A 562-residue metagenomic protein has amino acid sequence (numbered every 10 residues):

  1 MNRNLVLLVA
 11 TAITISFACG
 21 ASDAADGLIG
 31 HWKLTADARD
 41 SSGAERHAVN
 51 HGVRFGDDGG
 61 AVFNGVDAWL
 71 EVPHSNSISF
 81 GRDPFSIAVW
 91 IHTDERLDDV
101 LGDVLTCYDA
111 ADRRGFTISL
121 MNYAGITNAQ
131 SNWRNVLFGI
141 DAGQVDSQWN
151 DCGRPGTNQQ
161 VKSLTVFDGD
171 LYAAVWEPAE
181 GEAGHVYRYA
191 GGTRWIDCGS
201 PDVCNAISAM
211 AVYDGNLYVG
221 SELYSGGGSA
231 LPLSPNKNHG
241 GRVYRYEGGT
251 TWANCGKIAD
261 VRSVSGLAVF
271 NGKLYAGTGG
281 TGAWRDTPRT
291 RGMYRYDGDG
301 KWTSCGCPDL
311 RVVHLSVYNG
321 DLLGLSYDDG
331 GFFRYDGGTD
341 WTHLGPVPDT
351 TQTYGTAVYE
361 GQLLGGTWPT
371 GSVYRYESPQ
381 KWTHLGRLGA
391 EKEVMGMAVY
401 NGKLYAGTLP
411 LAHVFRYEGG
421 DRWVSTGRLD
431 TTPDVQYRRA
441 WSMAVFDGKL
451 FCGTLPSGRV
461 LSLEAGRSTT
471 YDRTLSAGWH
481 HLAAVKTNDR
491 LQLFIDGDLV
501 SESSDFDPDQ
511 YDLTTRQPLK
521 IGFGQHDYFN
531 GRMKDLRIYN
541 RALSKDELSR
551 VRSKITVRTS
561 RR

Functional and structural regions predicted by a protein language model:
M1-L8: Bacterial N-terminal signal peptides that target proteins for export
L8-S16: Bacterial N-terminal signal peptides
T14, S22, V62, S79 (+15 more regions): Generic marker of residues within folded, mature protein domains
S22-H47, H51-W149, N158-T165, A398 (+2 more regions): Extracellular glycan-associated modules
F116-I118, Y359, D447: Parallel beta-helix/beta-solenoid repeats that form elongated, surface-exposed shafts/blades used for receptor binding
Q144-Q160, V166, D170, W176-A206 (+15 more regions): Trp- and S/T/G-rich repeat-edge/linker motifs of beta-rich repeat architectures
